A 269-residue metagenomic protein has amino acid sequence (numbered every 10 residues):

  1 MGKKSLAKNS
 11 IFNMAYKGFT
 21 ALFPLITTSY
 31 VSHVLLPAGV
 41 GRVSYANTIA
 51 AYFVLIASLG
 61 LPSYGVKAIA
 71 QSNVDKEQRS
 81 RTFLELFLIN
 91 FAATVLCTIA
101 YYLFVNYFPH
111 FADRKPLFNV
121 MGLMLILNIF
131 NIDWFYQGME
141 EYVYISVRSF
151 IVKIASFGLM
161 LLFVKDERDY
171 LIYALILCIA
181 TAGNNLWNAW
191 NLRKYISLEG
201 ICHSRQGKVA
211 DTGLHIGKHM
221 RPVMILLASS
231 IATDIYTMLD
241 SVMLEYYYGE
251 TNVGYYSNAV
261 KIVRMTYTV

Functional and structural regions predicted by a protein language model:
M1-G2, L6, S146, Y170-L177 (+1 more regions): Interhelical loop/hinge segments that connect adjacent transmembrane helices in multipass membrane
S5-P62, T98, F157, M224-E250: Signature of the first transmembrane helix
N9-K17, A51, L86, N90 (+9 more regions): Residue-level signature of transmembrane alpha-helical cores of multipass secondary-active transporters and flippases
A21, L25, Y52-L55, T94 (+5 more regions): Hydrophobic transmembrane alpha-helices of multi-pass small-molecule transporters
S29, S58-V74, R264-V269: Helix-loop junctions and terminal segments of transmembrane helices in multi-pass membrane transport/translocation
L35-A46, S72-E85, V95-I126, D166-Y173: Membrane-interface helix-capping segments at transmembrane helix termini in multi-pass transporters
Y45, K115, N119-G122, V147-I196 (+1 more regions): Hydrophobic alpha-helical transmembrane segments
L125-S149: Membrane-interface junctions at transmembrane-helix termini in multi-pass inner-membrane proteins
